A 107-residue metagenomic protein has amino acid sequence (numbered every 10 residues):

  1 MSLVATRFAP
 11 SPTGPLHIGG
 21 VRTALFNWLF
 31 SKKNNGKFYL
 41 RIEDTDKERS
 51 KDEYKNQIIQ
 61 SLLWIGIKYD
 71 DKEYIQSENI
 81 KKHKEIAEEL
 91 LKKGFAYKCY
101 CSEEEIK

Functional and structural regions predicted by a protein language model:
M1-K107: N-terminal Rossmann-like or analogous alpha/beta NTP/dinucleotide-binding catalytic cores that position adenine
